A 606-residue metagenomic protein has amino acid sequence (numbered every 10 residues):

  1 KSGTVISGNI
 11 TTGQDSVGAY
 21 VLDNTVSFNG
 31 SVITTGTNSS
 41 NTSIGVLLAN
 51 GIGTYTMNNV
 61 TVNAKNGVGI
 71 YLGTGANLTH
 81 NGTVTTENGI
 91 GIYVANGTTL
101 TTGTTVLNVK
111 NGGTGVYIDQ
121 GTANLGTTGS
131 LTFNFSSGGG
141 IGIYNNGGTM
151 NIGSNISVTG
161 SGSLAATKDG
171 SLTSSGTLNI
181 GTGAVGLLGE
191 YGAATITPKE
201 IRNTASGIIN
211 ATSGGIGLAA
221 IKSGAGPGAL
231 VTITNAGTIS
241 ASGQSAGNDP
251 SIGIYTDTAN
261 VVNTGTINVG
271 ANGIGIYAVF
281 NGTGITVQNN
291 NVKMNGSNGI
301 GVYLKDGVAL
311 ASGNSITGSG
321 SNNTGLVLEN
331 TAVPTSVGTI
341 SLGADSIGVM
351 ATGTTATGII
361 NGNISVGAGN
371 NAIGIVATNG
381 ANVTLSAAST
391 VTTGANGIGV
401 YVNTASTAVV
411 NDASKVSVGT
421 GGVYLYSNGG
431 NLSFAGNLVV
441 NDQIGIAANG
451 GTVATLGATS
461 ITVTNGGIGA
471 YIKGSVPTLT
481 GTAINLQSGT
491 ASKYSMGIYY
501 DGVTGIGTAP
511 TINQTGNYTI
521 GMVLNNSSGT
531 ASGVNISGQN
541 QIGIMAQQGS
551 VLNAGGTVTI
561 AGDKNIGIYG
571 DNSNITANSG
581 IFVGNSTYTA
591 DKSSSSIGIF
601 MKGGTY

Functional and structural regions predicted by a protein language model:
K1-G67, Y71-N88, Y93-G112, Y117-A184 (+12 more regions): Surface-exposed loop/turn motifs in large extracellular/passenger domains
